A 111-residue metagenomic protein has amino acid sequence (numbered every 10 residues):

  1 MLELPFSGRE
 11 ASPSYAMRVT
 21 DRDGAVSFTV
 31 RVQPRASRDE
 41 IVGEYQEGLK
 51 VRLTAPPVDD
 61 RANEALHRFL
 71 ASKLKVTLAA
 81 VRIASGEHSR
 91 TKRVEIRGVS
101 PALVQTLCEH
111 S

Functional and structural regions predicted by a protein language model:
L2-H67, K73-L78, R82-S111: Contiguous, often N-terminal, cationic amphipathic patches that form binding interfaces
